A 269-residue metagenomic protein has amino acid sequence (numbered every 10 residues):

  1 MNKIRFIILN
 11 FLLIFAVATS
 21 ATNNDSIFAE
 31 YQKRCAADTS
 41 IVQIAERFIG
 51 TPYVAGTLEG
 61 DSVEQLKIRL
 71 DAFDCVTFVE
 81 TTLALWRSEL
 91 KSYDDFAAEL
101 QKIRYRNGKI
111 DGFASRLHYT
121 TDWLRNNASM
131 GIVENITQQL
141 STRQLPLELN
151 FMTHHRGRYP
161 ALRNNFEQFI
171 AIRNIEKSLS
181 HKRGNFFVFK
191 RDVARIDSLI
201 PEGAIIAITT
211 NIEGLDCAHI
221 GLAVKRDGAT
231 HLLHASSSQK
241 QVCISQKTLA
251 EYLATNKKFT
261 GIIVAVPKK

Functional and structural regions predicted by a protein language model:
M1-S26: Bacterial Sec-dependent N-terminal signal peptides
T22-A36: Short N-terminal segments immediately surrounding and downstream of signal-peptide cleavage
F28, A37-P52, L58: Sequence/structural signature of beta-propeller domains
Y53-H181, P201, K225-A229, L233-S237: Acidic/His-rich structured neighborhood in mature extracellular/periplasmic domains
N185-I196, T210: Short alpha-helix capping/helix-loop boundary micro-motifs
R195-L199, L215: Short, surface-exposed secondary-structure edge patches
I206-K269: C-terminal soluble interaction/assembly domains
